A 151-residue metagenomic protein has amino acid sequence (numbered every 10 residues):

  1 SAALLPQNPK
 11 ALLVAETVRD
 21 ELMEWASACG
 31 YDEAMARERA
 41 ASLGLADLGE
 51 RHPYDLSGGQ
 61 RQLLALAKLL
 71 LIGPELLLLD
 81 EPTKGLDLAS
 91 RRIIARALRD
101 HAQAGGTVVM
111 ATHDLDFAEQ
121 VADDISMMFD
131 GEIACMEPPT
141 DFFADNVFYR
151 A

Functional and structural regions predicted by a protein language model:
Y31-L48: Conserved ABC ATPase "signature" region
H52-L56, Q60: Conserved ABC ATPase signature
L66, I94: Hydrophobic anchor residue at the start of the ABC signature
L77-D80: Catalytic Walker B motif of ABC-type/P-loop ATPase nucleotide-binding domains
T112-H113: H-loop/switch region of ABC-family ATPase nucleotide-binding domains
A118-Q120: A short, surface-exposed alpha-helical micro-motif characterized by mixed small hydrophobic and charged/polar residues
E132-A151: Conserved beta-strand-loop-alpha-helix hinge in the C-terminal portion of ABC ATPase nucleotide-binding domains
